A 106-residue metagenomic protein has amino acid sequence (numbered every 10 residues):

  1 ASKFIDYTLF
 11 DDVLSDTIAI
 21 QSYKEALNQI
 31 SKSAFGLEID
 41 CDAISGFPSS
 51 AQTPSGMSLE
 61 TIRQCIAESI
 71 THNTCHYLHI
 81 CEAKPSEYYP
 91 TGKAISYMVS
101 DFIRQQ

Functional and structural regions predicted by a protein language model:
A1-Q106: Conserved alpha-helical scaffold segments that buttress catalytic/binding sites
